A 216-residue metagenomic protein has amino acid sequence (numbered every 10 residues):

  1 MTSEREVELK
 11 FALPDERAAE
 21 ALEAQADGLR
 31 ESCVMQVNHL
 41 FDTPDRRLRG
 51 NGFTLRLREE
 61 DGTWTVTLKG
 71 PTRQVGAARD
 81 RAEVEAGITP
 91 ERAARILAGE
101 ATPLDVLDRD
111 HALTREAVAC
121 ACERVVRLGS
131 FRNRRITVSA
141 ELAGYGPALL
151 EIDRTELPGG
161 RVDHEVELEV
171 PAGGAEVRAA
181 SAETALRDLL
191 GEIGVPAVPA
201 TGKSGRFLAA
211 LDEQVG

Functional and structural regions predicted by a protein language model:
M1-G216: Phosphate-end processing signature that detects enzymes handling 5′-triphosphorylated RNA and polyphosphate
